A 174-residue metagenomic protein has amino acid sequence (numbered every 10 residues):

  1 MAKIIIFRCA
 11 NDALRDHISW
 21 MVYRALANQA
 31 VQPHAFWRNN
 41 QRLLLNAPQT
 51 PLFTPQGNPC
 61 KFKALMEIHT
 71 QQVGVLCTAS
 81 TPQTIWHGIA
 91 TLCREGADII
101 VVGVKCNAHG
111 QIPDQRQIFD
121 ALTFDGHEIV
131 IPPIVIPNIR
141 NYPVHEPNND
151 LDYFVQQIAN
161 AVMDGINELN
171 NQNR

Functional and structural regions predicted by a protein language model:
M1-I4, E168: Generic extreme N-terminal start-of-chain segments
K3, F7, T70-V73, P147: Generic alpha-helix detector with strongest preference for long hydrophobic helices that associate with membranes
K3-A30: Glycine-rich phosphate-binding P-loop
I5, H17, I68-H69, G126-P133: Short, Lys/Arg-enriched charge-dense amphipathic segments
R24, A35-F36, Q117: Flexible domain-boundary/linker segments
V31-K105: Conserved nucleotide-sensing/catalytic segment adjacent to the nucleotide-binding pocket in NTP-handling enzymes
T84-I85, T91, G96-R174: Replace "adjacent to P-loop NTPase cores in ATP/GTP-dependent enzymes" with "adjacent to NTP-binding cores
